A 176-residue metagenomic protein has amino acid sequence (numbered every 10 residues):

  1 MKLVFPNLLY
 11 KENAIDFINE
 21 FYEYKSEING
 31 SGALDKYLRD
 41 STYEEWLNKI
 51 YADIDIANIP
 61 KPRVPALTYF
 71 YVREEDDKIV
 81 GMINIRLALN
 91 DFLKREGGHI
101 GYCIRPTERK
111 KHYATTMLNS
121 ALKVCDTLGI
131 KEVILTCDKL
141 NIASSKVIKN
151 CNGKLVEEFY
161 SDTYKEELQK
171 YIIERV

Functional and structural regions predicted by a protein language model:
M1-G97, E167-V176: GNAT-family acyltransferases
N13, M117, A143: Charged catalytic carboxylate motif
V72, R86-L87, H99-K110, D138: A short, internal acetyl-CoA/4′-phosphopantetheine-binding micro-motif in the GNAT/acyltransferase core
G101-I104, K110-K123, K146-N150: Conserved acetyl-CoA-binding loop-helix of GNAT-fold acetyltransferases
D126-T136: Conserved GNAT acetyl-CoA-binding A-motif
L128, N150-C151: Structural motif
T136-C137, N152-K170: Conserved catalytic-core motifs of GNAT/GCN5-like acyltransferases
